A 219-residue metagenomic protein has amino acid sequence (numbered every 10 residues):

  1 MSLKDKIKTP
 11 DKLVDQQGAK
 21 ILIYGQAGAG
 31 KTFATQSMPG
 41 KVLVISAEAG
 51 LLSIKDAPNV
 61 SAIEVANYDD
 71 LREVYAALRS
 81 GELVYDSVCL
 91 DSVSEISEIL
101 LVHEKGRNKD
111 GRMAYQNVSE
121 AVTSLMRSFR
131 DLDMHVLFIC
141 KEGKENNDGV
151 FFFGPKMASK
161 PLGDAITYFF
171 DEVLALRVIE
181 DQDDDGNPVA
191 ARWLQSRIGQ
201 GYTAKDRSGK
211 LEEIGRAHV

Functional and structural regions predicted by a protein language model:
S2-L90, S94-E95, I99: Conserved P-loop
L13, A34-Q36, S128-F129, G163-T167 (+1 more regions): A general structural signal for short secondary-structure junctions and capping/turn motifs
P39, A57, D131, T167-Y168: Short, well-ordered coil/turn elements that cap or connect secondary structure elements
V42, D86, M134-H135, D171: Conserved acidic residues
A77-G81, I96-I99, S128, I139 (+2 more regions): Conserved, well-folded catalytic cores of nucleic-acid-processing and energy-transducing macromolecular machines
S87-A165: P-loop NTPase motor core
V136-E213: Phosphate-binding/switch region of NTP-binding enzymes
A217-V219: Conserved small/polar residues in nucleotide/adenosyl-binding loops
